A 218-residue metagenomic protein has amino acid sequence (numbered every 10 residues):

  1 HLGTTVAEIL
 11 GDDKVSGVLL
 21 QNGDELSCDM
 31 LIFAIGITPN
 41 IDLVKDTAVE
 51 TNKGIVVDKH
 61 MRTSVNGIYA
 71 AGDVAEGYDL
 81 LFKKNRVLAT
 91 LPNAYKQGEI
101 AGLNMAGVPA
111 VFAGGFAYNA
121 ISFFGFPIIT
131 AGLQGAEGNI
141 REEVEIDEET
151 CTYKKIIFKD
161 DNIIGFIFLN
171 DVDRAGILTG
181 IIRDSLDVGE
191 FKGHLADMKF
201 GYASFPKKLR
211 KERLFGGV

Functional and structural regions predicted by a protein language model:
H1-V6: A conserved beta-strand/loop element that lines the FAD pocket in flavoprotein oxidoreductases
E8-L19, D24-I100, K192-L195: FAD-site-proximal beta/loop scaffold in flavoenzymes
K45, N139, I177-L178: Extended hydrophobic-aromatic, low-complexity segments
V49-T51, A110, V188: Residue-level detector of short coil/turn "hinge" positions at structural boundaries
V74-R174: Mid-to-C-terminal Rossmann-like scaffold of FAD/NAD(P)H-dependent oxidoreductases
A101-M105, S185, M198: C-terminal alpha-helix
V172-E190: A short, polar/charged loop-to-alpha-helix boundary motif
V188-V218: Cysteine/selenocysteine-centered motifs that mediate thiol-based redox chemistry or coordinate metal-sulfur cofactors
